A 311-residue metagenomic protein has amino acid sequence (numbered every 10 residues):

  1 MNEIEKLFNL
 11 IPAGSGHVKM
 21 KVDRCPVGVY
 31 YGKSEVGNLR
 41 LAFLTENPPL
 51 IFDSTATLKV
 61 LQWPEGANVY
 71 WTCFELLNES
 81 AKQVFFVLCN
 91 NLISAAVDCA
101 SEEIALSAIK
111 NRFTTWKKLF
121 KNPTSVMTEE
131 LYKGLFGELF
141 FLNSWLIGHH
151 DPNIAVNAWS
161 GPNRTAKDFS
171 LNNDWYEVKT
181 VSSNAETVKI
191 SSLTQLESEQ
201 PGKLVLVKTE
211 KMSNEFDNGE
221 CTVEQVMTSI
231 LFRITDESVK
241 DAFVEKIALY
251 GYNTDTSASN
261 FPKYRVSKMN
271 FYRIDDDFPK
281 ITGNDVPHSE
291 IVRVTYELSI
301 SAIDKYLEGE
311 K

Functional and structural regions predicted by a protein language model:
M1-R164, V181-K311: Nucleic-acid endonuclease domains
W145, F169-S182: Conserved catalytic cores of phosphodiester-cleaving nucleases, focusing on short active-site segments
